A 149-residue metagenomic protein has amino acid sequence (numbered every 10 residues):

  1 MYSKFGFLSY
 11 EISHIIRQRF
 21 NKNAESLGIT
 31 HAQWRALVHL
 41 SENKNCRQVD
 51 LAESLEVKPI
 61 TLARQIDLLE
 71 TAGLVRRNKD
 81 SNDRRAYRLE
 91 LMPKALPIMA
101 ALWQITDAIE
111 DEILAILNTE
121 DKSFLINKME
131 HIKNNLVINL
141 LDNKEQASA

Functional and structural regions predicted by a protein language model:
M1-L27, N143: N-terminal leader segment of winged-helix/HTH proteins
R17, D67-E130, V137: Charged, amphipathic alpha-helical coiled-coil/dimerization segments
A36-L37: Short alpha-helical "packing" element that flanks the helix-turn-helix/winged-helix DNA-binding module
N43-R47: Short capping segments at the starts of secondary-structure elements
L51: Short alpha-helical "recognition helix" segments of helix-turn-helix
S54: Residues within the alpha-helical elements of helix-turn-helix
K58-T61: Helix-turn-helix DNA-binding motif, specifically the short coil turn and the N-cap/start of the second
